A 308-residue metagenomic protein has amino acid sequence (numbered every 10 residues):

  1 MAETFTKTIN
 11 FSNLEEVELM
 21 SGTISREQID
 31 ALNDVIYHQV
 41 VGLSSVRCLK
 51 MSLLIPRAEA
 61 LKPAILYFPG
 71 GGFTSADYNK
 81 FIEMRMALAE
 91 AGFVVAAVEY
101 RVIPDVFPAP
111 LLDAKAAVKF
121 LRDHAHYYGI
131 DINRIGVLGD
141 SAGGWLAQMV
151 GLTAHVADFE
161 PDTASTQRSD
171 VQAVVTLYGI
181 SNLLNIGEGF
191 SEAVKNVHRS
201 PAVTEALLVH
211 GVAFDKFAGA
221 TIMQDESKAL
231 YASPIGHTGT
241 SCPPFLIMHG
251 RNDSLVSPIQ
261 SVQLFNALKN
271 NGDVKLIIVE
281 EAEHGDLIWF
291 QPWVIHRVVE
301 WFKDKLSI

Functional and structural regions predicted by a protein language model:
E3-E59: N-terminal cap/lid segment of alpha/beta-hydrolase-fold proteins
I24-E27, S191-G236: Mobile cap/lid helix-loop segments that gate and shape the active-site cleft of serine hydrolases
V40, A76-M84, A96-R134, I288-W289 (+1 more regions): Catalytic nucleophile-loop/oxyanion-hole region of alpha/beta-hydrolase and closely related hydrolase-like folds
L61-G71: Short beta-strand element of the alpha/beta-hydrolase
T74, L183, N252-V256: Acidic catalytic loop of the alpha/beta-hydrolase fold
K119-A193: Primarily recognizes the serine-hydrolase "nucleophile elbow" in alpha/beta-hydrolase and SGNH/GDSL folds
L230, S254-Q263: Conserved alpha/beta-hydrolase "acid-adjacent" motif
S241, I247-H249, D253: Short beta-strand/loop motif that positions the catalytic acidic residue of the alpha/beta-hydrolase fold
